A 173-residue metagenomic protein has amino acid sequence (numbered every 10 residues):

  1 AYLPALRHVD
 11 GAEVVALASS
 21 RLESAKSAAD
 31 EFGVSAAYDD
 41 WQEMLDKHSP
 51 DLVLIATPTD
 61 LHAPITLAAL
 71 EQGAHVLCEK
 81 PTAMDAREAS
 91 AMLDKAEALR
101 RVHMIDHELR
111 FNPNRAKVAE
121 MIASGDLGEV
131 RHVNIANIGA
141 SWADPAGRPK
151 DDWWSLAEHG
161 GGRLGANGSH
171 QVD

Functional and structural regions predicted by a protein language model:
A1-F32: N-terminal Rossmann-like dinucleotide-binding module
G11, S49, D126-E129: Glycine-centered tight turns that cap/initiate beta-strands
A12-A16, D51-V53, G162: Short active-site oxyanion
E23, F32-K95: Beta-loop-alpha module in the N-terminal Rossmann-like domain of NAD(P)-dependent dehydrogenases, especially those
S90-L109, E129-H132: Rossmann-fold dehydrogenase core element
L109-D173: Predominantly a Rossmann-like dinucleotide-binding segment in NAD(P)-dependent oxidoreductases
